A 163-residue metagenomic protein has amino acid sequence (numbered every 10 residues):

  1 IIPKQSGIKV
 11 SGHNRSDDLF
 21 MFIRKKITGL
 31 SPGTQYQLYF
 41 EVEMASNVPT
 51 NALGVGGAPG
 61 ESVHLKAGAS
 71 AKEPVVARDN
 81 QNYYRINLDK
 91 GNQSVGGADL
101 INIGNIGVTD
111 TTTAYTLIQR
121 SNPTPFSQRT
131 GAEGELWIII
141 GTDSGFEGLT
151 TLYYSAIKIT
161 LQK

Functional and structural regions predicted by a protein language model:
I1-F22: Surface-exposed, low-complexity/disordered Ser/Thr/Gly/Pro/Asn-rich loops and linkers
R15-S31, L117-P125, Y154: Short beta-strands within extracellular/lumenal beta-sheet-rich domains
D18, G29-Y39, E133: Extended extracellular/luminal ectodomain segments enriched in beta-structured repeat modules
T34-N51, I140-T142: A short beta-strand element within beta-rich, extracytoplasmic domains of secreted/secretory-pathway proteins
M44-E61, E73-P74, F146-L149: Extended, low-complexity, turn-rich repeat/linker tracts enriched in Gly/Pro/Ser/Thr and Asp/Glu that occur
H64-T111: Beta-strand-rich interaction/scaffold domains
N102-T124, I138-L149: Short beta-strand-plus-loop segments that form exposed binding edges in beta-rich domains
G134-K163: Proprotein-processing/basic-patch segments
